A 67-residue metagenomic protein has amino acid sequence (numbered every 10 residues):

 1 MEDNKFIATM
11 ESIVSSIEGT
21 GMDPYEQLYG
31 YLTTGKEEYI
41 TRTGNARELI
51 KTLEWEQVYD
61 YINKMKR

Functional and structural regions predicted by a protein language model:
M1-R67: Intrinsically disordered, low-complexity, basic-enriched segments
